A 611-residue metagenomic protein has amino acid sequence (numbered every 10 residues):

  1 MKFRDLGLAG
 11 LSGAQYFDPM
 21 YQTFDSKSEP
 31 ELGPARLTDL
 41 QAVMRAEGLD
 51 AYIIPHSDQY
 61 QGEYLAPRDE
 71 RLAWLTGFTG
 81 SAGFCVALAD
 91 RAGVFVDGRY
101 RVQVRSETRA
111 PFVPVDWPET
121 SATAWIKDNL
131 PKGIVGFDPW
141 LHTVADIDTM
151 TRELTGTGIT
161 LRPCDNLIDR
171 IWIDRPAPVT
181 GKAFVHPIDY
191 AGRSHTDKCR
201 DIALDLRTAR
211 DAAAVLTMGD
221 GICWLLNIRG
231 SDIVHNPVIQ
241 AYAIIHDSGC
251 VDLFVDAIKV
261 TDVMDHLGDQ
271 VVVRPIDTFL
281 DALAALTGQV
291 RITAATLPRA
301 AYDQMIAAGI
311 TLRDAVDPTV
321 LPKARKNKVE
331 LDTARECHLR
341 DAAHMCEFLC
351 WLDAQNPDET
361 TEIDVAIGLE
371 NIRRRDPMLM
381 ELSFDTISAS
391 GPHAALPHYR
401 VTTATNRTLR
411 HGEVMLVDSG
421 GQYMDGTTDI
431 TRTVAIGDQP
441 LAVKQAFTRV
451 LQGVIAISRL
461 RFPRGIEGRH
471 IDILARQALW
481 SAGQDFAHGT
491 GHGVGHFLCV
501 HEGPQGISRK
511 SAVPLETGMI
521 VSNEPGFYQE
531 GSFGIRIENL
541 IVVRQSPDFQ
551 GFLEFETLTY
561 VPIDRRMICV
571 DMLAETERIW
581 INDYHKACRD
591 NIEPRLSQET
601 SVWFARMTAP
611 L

Functional and structural regions predicted by a protein language model:
F3-L611: Active-site neighborhoods and metal-handling regions in enzymes and metal-associated proteins
